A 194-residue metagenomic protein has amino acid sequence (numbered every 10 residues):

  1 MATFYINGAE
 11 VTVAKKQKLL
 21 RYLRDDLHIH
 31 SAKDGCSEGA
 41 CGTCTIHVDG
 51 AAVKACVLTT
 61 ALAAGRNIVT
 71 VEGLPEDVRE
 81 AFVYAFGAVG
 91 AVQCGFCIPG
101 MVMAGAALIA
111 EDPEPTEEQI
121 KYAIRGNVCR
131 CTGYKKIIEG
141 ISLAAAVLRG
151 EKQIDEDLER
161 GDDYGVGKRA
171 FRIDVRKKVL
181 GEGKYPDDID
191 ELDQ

Functional and structural regions predicted by a protein language model:
M1-K15, H30, N127, K135-I137 (+1 more regions): Cofactor-binding beta-sheet edge motifs in enzyme active sites
G8, R24, S31, A51 (+8 more regions): Residue-level signal for pocket-adjacent positions within structured domains
Q17-Y22, T59: Short, structural beta-strand-to-alpha-helix junction motif
R21-G42, D49, G73-F96, E111-R130: Immediate flanking context of iron-sulfur cluster ligation sites
T43-L74, P99-A123, K135-E151: Iron-sulfur (Fe-S) cluster-binding segments and ferredoxin-like electron-carrier domains, especially [2Fe-2S]
G65-Q93, K121-L143, E156-I173: Short Fe-S-cluster ligation motifs
